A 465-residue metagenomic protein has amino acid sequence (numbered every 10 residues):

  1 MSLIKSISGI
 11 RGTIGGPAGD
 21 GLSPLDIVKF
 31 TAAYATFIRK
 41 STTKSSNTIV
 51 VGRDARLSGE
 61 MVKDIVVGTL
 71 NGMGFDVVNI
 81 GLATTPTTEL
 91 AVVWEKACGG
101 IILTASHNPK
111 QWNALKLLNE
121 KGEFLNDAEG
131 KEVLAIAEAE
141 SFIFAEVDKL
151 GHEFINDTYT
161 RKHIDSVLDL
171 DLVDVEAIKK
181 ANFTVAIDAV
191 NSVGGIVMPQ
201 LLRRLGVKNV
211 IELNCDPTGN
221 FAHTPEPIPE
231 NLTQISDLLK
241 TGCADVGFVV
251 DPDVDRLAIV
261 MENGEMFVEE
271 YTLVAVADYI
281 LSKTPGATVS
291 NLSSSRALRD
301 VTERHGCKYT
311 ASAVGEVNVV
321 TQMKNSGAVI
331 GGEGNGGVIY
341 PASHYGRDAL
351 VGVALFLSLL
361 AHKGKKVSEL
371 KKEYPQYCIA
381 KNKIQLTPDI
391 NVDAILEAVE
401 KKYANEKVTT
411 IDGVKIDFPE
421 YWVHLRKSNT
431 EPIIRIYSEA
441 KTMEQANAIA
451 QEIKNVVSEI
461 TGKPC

Functional and structural regions predicted by a protein language model:
M1-G68, G72-M73, H152-T184: An N-terminal, well-structured beta->alpha segment
T13, N113-G242: Gly/Ser/Thr-enriched, mixed-charge loops and adjacent short helices that form phosphate/oxyanion-binding elements
T36, T48-W112, Q200-V260: N-terminal small/polar loop signature for handling phosphorylated ligands or for N-terminal nucleophile
L117-E120, A258-E262, I339-P341: Short beta-strand-to-turn element immediately C-terminal to the catalytic PLP-Schiff-base lysine in fold type I
N126, N214, E265-P285, A349-H362: Gly/Ser/Thr-rich active-site loops/lids in small-molecule metabolic enzymes that frequently grip phosphoryl groups
E132-D165, D169, M261-G334, I339: Proline/glycine-rich low-complexity loops and linkers
V246, T284-C465: Phosphate-binding and adjacent anionic-ligand microenvironments
